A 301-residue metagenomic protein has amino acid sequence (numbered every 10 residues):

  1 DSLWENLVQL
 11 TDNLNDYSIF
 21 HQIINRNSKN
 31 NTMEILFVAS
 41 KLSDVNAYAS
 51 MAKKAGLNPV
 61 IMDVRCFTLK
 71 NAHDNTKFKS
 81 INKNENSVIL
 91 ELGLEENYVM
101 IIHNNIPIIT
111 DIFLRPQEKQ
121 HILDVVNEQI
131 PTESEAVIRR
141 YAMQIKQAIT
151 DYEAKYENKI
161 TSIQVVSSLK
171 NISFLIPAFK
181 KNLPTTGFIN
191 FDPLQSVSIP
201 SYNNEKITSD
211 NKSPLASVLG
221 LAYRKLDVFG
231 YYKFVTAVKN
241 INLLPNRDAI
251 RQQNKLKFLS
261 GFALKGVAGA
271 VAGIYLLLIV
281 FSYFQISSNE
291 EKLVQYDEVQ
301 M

Functional and structural regions predicted by a protein language model:
D1-D297: Hydrophobic/aromatic-enriched cytosolic interaction surfaces used to assemble or bind macromolecules
M301: Short extracytoplasmic
